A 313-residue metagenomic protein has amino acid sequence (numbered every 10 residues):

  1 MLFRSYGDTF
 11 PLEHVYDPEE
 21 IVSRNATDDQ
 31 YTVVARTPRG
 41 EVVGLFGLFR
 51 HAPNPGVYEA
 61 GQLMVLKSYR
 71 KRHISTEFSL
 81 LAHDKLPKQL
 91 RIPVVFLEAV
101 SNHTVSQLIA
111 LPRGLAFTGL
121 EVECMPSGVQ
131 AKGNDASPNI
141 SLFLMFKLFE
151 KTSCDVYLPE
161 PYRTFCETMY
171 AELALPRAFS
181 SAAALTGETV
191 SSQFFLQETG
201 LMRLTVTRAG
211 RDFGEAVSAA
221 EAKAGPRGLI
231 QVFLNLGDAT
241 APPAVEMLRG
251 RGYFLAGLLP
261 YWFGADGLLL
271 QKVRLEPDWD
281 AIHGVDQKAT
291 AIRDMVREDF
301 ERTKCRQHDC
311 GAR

Functional and structural regions predicted by a protein language model:
M1-G7, S153-E188, D278-D299, H308 (+1 more regions): A short, well-structured alpha-helix characteristic of acyl/acetyltransferase catalytic modules
F3-S68, S191-G200, V206-D212, V217-E221 (+2 more regions): A conserved beta-strand-loop-helix scaffold within acyl/acetyltransferase catalytic domains
Q30-V34, L45, Q62, L142 (+3 more regions): Short hydrophobic/aromatic beta-strand element in the GNAT-like acyltransferase core that lines or flanks the acyl-donor
V65, K71-P87, V94-L97, F213-E221: Conserved acetyl-CoA-binding loop-helix of GNAT-fold acetyltransferases
L86-V100, P226-N235: Conserved GNAT acetyl-CoA-binding A-motif
F96-E98, L111-D135, F254-A265: Conserved catalytic-core motifs of GNAT/GCN5-like acyltransferases
M125-P159, G264-A289: C-terminal "cap" of GNAT-fold acetyltransferases
E167-Y261: Non-catalytic interaction/regulatory modules that flank or connect domains
